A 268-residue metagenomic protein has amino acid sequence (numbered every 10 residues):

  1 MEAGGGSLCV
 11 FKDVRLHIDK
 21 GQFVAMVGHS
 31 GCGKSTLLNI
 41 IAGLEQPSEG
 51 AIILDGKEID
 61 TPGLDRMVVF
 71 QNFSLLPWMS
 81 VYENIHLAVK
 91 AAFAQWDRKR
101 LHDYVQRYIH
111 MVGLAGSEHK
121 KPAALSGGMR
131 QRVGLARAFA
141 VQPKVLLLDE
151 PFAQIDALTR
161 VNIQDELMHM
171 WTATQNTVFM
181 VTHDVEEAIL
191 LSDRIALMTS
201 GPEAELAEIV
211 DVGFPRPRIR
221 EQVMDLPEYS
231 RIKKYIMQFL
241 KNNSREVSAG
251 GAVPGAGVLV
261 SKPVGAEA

Functional and structural regions predicted by a protein language model:
V27-H29: The feature captures the beta-strand-to-loop junction immediately N-terminal to the Walker
A42: Helix-to-loop junction immediately C-terminal to a conserved catalytic motif
G50-T61: Conserved ABC transporter NBD signature motif
M79-A88: Short coil-to-helix segment of the ABC ATPase nucleotide-binding domain corresponding to the Q-loop/switch region
D97-S117, H169: Conserved ABC ATPase "signature" region
K120-A123, V141: Conserved signature/switch motifs of ABC ATPase nucleotide-binding domains
L146-D149: Catalytic Walker B motif of ABC-type/P-loop ATPase nucleotide-binding domains
